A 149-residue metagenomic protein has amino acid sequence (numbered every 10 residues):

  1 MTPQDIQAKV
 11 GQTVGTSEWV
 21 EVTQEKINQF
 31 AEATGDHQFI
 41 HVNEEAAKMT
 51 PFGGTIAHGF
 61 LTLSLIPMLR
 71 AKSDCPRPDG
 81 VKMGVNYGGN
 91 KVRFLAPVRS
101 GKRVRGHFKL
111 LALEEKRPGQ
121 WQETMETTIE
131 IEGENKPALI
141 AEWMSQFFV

Functional and structural regions predicted by a protein language model:
M1-K9, F94-V149: HotDog/MaoC-like acyl-thioester-processing domains
M1-Y87: Hot-dog-fold acyl-thioester-processing enzymes
